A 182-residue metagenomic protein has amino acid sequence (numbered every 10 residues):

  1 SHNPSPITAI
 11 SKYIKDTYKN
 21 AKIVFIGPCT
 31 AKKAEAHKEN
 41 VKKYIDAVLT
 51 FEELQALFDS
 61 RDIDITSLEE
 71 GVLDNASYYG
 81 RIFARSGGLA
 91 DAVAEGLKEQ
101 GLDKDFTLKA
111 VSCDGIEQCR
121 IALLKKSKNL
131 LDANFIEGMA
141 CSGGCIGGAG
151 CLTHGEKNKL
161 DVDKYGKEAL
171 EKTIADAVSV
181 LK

Functional and structural regions predicted by a protein language model:
S1-K182: Iron-sulfur-associated redox domains of electron-transfer enzymes in respiratory and anaerobic energy metabolism
